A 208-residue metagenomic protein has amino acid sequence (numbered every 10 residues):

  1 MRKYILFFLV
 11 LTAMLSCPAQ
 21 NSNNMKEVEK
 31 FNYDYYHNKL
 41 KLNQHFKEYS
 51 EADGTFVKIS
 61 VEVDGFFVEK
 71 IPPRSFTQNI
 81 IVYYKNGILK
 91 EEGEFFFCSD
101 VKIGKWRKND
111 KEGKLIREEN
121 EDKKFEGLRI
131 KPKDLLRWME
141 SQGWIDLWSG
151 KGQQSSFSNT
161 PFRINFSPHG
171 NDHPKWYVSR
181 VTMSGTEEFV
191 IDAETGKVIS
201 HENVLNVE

Functional and structural regions predicted by a protein language model:
M1-M25: Bacterial Sec-dependent N-terminal signal peptides
Q20-E208: Glycine/tyrosine- and acidic-biased, solvent-exposed loop/turn segments at the edges of beta-strands
